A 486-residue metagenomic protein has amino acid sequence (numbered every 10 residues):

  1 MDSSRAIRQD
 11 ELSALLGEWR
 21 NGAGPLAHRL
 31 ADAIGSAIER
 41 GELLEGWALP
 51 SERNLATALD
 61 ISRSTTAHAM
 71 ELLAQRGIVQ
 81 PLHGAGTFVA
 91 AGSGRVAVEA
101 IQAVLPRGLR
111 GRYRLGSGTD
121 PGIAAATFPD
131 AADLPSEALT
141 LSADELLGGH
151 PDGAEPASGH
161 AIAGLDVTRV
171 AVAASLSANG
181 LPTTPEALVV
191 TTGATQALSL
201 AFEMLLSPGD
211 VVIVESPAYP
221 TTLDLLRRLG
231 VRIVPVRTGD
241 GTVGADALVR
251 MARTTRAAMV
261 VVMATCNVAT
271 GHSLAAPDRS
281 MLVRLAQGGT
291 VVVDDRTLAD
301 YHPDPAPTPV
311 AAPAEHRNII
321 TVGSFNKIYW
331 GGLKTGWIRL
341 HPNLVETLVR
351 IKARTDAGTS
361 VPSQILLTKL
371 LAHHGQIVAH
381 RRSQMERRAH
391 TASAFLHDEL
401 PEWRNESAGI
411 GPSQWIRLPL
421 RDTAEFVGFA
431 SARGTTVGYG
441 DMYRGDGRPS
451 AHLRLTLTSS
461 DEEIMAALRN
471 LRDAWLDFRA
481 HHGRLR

Functional and structural regions predicted by a protein language model:
M1-G148, V349, A353-S360, R404 (+6 more regions): N-terminal basic, amphipathic alpha-helical segments
Q80-P81, T183, V437-G438: Short beta-strand "wing" residues that participate in macromolecule-binding interfaces
G84, A312-T347, T359-P362, A451: Active-site PLP attachment segment
G153-G289, D300-H316, F478-R486: Conserved core of the PLP fold type I
R339, W415-P419, T456-T458: Short hydrophobic/aromatic beta-strand micro-patches that form the beta-sheet surface supporting nucleotide- or nucleic
L348-T355, L371-S393: Structural signature of PLP-dependent enzymes
M385-S393, W403-R417: Conserved glycine-rich beta-strand-loop-beta hairpin in the small C-terminal domain of fold type I
